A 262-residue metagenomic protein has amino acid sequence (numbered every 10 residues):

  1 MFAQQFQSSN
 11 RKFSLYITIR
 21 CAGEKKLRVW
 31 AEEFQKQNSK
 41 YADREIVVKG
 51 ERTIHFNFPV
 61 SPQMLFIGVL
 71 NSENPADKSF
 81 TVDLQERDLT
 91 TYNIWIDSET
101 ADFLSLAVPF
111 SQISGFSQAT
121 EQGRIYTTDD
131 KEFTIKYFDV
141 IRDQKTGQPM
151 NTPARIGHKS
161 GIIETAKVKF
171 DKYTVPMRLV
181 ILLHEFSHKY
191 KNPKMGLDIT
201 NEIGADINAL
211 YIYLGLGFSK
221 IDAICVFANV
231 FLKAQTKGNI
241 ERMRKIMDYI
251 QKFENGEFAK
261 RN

Functional and structural regions predicted by a protein language model:
M1-E99: Beta-strand-enriched, solvent-exposed domains that form extended recognition/catalytic surfaces
Q5-Q7, R124-Y126, T152-G157: Short, exposed beta-strand/loop patches in secreted or surface proteins that constitute
S79-I125, D130-E132, R244: Pro/Ala/Gly-rich low-complexity, hydrophilic intrinsically disordered segments
F133-T174, F186-N192: Active-site scaffold of zinc-dependent metalloenzymes
I163, V180, I203-Y211, C225: Solvent-exposed, polar/charged alpha-helical surfaces in well-ordered, non-transmembrane soluble domains, broadly
K169-K172, E185-G204, I212-F218: Catalytic Zn2+-binding segment of zinc metalloproteases
M177-E185: Short alpha-helical catalytic segment bearing the HExxH-like zincin motif of zinc-dependent metalloproteases
L216-N262: Long, well-structured alpha-helical subdomains associated with metal-dependent extracellular/ecto-lumenal hydrolases
